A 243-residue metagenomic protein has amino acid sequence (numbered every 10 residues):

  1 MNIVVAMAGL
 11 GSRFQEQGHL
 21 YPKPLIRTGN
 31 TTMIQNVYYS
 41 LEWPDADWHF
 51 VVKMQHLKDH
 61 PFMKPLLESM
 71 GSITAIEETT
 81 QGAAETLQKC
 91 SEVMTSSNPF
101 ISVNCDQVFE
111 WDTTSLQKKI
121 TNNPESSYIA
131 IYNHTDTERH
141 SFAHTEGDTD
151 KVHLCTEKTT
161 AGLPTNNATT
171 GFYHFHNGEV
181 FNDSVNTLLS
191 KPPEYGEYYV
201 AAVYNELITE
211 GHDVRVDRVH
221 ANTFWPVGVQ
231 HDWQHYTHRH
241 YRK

Functional and structural regions predicted by a protein language model:
M1-I3, N167-K243: Conserved alpha/beta core of the MobA/IspD/sugar-nucleotide pyrophosphorylase nucleotidyltransferase superfamily
M1-V5, R13-Q15, R27, T31-S102 (+1 more regions): Conserved N-terminal catalytic core of the sugar/cofactor nucleotidyltransferase
H19-P24: Short alpha-helical oligomerization interface
L25, A143-G147, V216: A structural signal for short hydrophobic beta-strand segments in well-ordered beta-sheet cores
D45-A46, S97, P124-S127, H212: Short, high-confidence coil segments that cap the C-terminus of an alpha-helix and link into the following beta-strand
M70, E110-S190: Conserved core of the sugar-phosphate nucleotidyltransferase
E78-A84, T137, G162, N222-W225: A short acidic, often aromatic-flanked loop/helix-cap motif at beta-alpha or helix-coil junctions that lines enzyme
N104-V108: The conserved acidic donor/metal-binding loop of glycosyltransferases
